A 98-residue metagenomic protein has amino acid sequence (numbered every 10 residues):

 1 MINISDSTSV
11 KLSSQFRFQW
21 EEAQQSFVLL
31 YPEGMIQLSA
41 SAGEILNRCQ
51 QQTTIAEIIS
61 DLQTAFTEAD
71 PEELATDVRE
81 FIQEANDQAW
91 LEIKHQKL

Functional and structural regions predicted by a protein language model:
M1-N47, D87: Acidic, low-complexity/disordered tracts enriched in E/D and polar residues
M35-L98: Long, charge-rich, low-complexity alpha-helical segments
